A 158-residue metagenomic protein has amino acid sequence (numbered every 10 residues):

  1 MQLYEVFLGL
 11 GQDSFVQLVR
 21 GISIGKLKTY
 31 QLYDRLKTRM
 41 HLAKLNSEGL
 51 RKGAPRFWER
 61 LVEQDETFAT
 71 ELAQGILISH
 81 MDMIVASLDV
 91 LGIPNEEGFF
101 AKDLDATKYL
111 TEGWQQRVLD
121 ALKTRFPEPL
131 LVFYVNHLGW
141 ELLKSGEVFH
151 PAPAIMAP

Functional and structural regions predicted by a protein language model:
M1, A154-P158: Short intrinsically disordered terminal tails
Q2-K28: Charged, amphipathic alpha-helical stretches
G21-F149: Acidic, low-complexity, intrinsically disordered interaction modules
